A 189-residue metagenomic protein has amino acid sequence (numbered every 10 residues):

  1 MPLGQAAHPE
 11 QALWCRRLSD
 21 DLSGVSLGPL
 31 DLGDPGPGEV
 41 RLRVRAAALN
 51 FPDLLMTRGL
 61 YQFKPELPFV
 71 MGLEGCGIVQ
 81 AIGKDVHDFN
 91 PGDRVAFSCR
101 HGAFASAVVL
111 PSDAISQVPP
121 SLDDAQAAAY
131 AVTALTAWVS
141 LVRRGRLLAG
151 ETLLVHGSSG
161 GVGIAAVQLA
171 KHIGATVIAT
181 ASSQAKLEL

Functional and structural regions predicted by a protein language model:
A6-L13, V40: Short structural boundary motif marking the start of a folded domain
D20, L49, Q62, G102-A103 (+2 more regions): Short alpha-helical
G24, R43, L55, R94-G157: NAD(P)H dinucleotide-binding glycine-rich loop of Rossmann-like/cofactor-binding domains, especially the beta1-alpha1
L27-L32, C76-I78, A107-V109, I115: Conserved hydrophobic/aromatic beta-strand scaffold that supports enzyme active sites
D31-A48, L60-G102: Glycine-rich beta-strand-centered segment in the early N-terminal region that forms part of a ligand/cofactor-binding
F51-R58: Cytochrome P450 core scaffold surrounding the K-helix E-X-X-R motif and the conserved "meander" helix-loop region
K84, P120, S182: Short, conserved catalytic or interaction motifs in soluble domains
A131-L189: Mid-domain Rossmann-like dinucleotide-binding core that forms the NAD(H)/NADP(H) cofactor-binding site
